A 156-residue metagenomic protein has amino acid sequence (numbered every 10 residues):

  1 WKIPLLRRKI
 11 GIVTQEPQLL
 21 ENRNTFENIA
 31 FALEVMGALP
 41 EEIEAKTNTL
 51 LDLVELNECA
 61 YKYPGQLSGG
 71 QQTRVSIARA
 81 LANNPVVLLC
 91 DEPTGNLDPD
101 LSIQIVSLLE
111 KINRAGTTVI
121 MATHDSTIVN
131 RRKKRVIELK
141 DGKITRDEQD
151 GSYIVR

Functional and structural regions predicted by a protein language model:
W1-G11, P40, R114, R156: ABC ATPase NBD coupling module
R23-A30: Short coil-to-helix segment of the ABC ATPase nucleotide-binding domain corresponding to the Q-loop/switch region
K62-G65, N83, A115: Conserved signature/switch motifs of ABC ATPase nucleotide-binding domains
Y63-L67, Q71-T73: Conserved ABC ATPase signature
I77: Hydrophobic anchor residue at the start of the ABC signature
L88-D91: Catalytic Walker B motif of ABC-type/P-loop ATPase nucleotide-binding domains
P99-L101: Helix N-cap at the start of a conserved alpha-helix in ABC-type nucleotide-binding domains
